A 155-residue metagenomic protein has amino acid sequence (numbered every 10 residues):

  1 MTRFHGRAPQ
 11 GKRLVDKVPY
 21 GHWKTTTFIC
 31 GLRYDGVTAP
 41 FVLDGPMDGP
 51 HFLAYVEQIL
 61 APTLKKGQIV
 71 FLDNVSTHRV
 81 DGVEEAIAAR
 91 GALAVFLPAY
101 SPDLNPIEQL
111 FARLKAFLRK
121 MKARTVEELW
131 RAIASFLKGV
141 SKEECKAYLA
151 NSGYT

Functional and structural regions predicted by a protein language model:
M1-T155: Short functional hotspots at interaction and active-site rims
